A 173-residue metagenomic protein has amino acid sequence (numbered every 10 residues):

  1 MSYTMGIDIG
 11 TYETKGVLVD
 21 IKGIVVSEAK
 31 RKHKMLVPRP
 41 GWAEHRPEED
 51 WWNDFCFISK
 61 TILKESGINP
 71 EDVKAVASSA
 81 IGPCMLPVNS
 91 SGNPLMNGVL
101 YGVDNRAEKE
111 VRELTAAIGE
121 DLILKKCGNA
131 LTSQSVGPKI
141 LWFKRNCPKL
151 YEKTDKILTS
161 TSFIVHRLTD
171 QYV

Functional and structural regions predicted by a protein language model:
M1-N97, K125, K153: N-terminal glycine/serine-rich phosphate-binding loop of ATP-dependent small-molecule kinases, especially carbohydrate
F57-V173: Glycine-rich phosphate-binding/catalytic subdomain of phosphoryl-transfer and nucleotide/sugar-phosphate-processing
